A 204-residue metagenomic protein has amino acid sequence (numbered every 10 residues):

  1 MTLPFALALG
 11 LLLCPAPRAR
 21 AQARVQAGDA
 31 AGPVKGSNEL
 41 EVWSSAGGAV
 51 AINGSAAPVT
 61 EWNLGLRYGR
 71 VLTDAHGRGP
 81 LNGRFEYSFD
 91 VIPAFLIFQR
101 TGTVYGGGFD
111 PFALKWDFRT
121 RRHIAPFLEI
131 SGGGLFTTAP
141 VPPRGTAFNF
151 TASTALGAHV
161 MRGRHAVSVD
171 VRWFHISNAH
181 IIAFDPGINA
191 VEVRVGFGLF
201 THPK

Functional and structural regions predicted by a protein language model:
T2-C14: Bacterial N-terminal signal peptides
P17-T73, D185, A190-K204: Short glycine/proline- and aromatic-enriched beta-strand/turn motifs that initiate or cap beta-hairpins
A23-S37, T73-F85, R119-A125, M161-V167 (+1 more regions): Short loop/turn motifs that connect adjacent beta-strands in outer-membrane beta-barrel proteins
G36, P58-L64, T103-D110, I124 (+2 more regions): Residues that define the transmembrane beta-barrel architecture of outer-membrane proteins
N38-G48, Y87-F95, L128-G134, V169-H175 (+1 more regions): Transmembrane beta-barrel strands of outer-membrane/channel proteins
A51-G54, Q99-T101, T138-R144, A179-D185: Extracellular loop and loop/strand-boundary signature of outer-membrane beta-barrel proteins
W62-T138: Gram-negative (and chloroplast) outer-membrane scaffold detector with strong preference for beta-barrel transmembrane
L66, F112-W116, T154-L156, V171 (+1 more regions): Membrane-embedded beta-strands of outer-membrane beta-barrel proteins, especially the hydrophobic/small aromatic
